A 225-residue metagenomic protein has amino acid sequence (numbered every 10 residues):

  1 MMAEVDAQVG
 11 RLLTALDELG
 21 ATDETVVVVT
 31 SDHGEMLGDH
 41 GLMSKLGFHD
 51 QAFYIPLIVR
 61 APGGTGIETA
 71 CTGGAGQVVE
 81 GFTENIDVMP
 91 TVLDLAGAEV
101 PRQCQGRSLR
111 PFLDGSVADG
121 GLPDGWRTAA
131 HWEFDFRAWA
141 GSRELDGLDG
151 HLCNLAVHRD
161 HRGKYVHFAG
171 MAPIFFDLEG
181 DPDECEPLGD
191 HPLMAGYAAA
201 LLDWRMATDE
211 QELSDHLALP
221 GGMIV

Functional and structural regions predicted by a protein language model:
M1, L188-V225: Long, internal low-complexity/basic segments
M1-E4, G47-F53, G66-P90, A96-S108 (+3 more regions): A short beta-strand-to-alpha-helix junction
M1-T25, W204-R205: A long, amphipathic alpha-helix that forms part of the scaffold/cap immediately adjacent to metal-dependent active
M2-V5, V9, V26-S31, L57-V59 (+2 more regions): Beta-strand elements within well-structured catalytic alpha/beta cores of enzymes that handle phosphate/sulfate esters
T14-E84: Histidine-centered active-site microenvironments of extracellular/periplasmic hydrolases and transferases
L16, G20, A96-V100, S116-V117 (+2 more regions): A generic secondary-structure signal for well-formed alpha-helical elements
H33-D39, M89, D94-I174, L178 (+1 more regions): C-terminal cap/loop subdomain of S1 sulfatases and analogous C-terminal strand-loop tails that border
D181: Intrinsically disordered, low-complexity polar regions and short flexible loop motifs
